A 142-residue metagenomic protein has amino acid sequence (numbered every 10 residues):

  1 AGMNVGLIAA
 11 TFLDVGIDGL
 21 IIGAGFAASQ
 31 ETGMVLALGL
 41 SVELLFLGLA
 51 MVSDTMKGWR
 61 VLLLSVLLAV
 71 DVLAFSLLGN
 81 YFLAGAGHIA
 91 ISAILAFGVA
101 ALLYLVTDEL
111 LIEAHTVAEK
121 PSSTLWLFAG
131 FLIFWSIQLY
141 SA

Functional and structural regions predicted by a protein language model:
A1-A142: Intrinsically disordered, metal-sensing/regulatory segments
